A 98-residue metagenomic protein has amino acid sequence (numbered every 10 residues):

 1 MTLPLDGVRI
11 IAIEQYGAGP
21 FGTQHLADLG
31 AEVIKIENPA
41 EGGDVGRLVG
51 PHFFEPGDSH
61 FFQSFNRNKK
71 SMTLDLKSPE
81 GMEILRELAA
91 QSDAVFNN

Functional and structural regions predicted by a protein language model:
M1-N98: N-terminal helix-loop segment corresponding to the beta1-alpha1 unit of nucleotide/adenylate-binding folds
